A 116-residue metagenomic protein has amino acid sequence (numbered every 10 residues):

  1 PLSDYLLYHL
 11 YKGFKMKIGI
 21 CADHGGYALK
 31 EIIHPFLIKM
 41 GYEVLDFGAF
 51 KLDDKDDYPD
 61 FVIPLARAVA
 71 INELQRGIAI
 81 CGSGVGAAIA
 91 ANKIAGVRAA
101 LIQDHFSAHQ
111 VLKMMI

Functional and structural regions predicted by a protein language model:
P1-K15: Short, Lys/Arg-enriched N-terminal segments with co-localized hydrophobic residues within the first ~10-30 amino acids
I18-G19, I78: Conserved beta-strand elements of the Class I
G19-C21, G25-A28, H105-I116: C-terminal binding/interaction regions
A28-M40: Short, solvent-exposed amphipathic alpha-helices that sit in or adjacent to ligand/effector-binding or catalytic
E43-D54: A short beta-strand-loop structural module common to alpha/beta enzyme folds
A49-K51, Q103-S107: Short, acidic/turn-prone active-site loops that include or flank metal/cofactor- and phosphate-binding residues
D57: N-terminal entry motif of extracellular EGF-like repeats
F61-A100: Helix-adjacent hinge/juxtasegments
